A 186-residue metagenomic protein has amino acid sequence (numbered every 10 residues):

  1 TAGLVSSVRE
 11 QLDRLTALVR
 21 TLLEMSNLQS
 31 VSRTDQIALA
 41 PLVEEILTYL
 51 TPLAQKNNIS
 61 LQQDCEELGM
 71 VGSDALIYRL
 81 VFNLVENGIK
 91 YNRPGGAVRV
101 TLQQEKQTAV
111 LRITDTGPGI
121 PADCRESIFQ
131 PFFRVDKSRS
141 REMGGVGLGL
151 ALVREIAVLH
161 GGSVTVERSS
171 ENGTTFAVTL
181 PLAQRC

Functional and structural regions predicted by a protein language model:
S6-L15: Short alpha-helical segment of the dimerization/phosphotransfer core of two-component systems
L53-Q62, L68: Short conserved segments within the C-terminal catalytic ATPase subdomain
G88-I89: Short helix-loop "hinge" at the ATP-lid/N-box region of the Bergerat-fold HATPase_c
G95-Q107: Short beta-strand/loop element within the Bergerat-fold HATPase_c
D115: Acidic ATP/Mg2+-coordinating residue in the GHKL
I120-R134: Short conserved segment of the HATPase_c
